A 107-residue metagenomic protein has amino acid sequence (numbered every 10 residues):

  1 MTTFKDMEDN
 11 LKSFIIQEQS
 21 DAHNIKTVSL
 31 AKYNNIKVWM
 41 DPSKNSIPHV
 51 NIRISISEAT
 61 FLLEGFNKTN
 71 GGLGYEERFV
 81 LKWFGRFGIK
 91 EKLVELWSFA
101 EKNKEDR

Functional and structural regions predicted by a protein language model:
M1-R107: Metal-centered catalytic cores of metalloenzymes
